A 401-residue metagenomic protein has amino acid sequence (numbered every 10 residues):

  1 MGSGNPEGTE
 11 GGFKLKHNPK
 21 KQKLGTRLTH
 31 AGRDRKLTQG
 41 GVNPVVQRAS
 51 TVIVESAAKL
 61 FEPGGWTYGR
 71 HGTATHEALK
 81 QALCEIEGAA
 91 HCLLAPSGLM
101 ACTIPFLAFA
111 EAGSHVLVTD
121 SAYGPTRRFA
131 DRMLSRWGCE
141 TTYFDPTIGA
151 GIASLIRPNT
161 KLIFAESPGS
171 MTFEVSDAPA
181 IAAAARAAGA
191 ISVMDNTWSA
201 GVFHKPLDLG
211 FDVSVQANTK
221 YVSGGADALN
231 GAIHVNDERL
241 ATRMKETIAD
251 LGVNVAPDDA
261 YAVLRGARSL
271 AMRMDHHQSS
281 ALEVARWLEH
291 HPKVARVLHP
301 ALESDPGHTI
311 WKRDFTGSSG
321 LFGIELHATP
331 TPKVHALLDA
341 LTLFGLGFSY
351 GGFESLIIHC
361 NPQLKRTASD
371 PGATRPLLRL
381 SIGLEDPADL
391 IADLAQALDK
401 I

Functional and structural regions predicted by a protein language model:
N5-K14, D131, E140-T142, K161 (+2 more regions): PLP-dependent enzyme catalytic core of the Aspartate aminotransferase-like
G11-T73, Q81-A82, L378: N-terminal "arm"/small-domain region of PLP-dependent enzymes with the aminotransferase-like
K16-P19, C92-K293, T309: Conserved PLP-enzyme active-site core in the AAT-like
T51, V235-L240, A267, L326-P330 (+1 more regions): Short loop segments at secondary-structure junctions
T51-T103, P125-M133: Conserved N-terminal alpha-helix of the aminotransferase class I/II PLP-enzyme fold
G64, L229, D259, V263-G266 (+2 more regions): Short amphipathic alpha-helical segments
I86, L288-P292, L341: Acidic-histidine catalytic/liganding microenvironments
R296-L378, I382: Conserved C-terminal alpha-helix-loop-beta "cap" of PLP-dependent enzymes that closes/shapes the active-site mouth
